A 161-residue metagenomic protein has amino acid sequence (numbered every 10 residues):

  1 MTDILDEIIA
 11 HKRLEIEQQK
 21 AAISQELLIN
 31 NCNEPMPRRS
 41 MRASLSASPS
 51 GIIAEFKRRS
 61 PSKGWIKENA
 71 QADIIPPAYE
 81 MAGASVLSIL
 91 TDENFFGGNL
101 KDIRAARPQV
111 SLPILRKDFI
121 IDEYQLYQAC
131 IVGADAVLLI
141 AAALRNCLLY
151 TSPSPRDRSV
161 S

Functional and structural regions predicted by a protein language model:
M1-L112: Conserved N-terminal beta1-alpha1 strand-loop-helix module at the mouth
L90, L115-K117, I140: Structural motif
E93-A106, D122-L126, A142-L149: Active-site-adjacent beta->alpha loops and helix N-cap segments on the catalytic face of soluble alpha/beta enzymes
Q109-R116, S152: Short beta-strand/loop segments at the ligand-binding rim of alpha/beta enzyme cores
V110, V132-G133: Short, structured coil segments at secondary-structure junctions
A129: "…together with the soluble PPM/PP2C metallo-phosphatase catalytic core" -> "…together with the soluble PPM/PP2C
A134-L144: Glycine-rich phosphate-binding active-site loops on the catalytic face of alpha/beta enzymes
Y150-D157: Conserved small/polar residues in nucleotide/adenosyl-binding loops
